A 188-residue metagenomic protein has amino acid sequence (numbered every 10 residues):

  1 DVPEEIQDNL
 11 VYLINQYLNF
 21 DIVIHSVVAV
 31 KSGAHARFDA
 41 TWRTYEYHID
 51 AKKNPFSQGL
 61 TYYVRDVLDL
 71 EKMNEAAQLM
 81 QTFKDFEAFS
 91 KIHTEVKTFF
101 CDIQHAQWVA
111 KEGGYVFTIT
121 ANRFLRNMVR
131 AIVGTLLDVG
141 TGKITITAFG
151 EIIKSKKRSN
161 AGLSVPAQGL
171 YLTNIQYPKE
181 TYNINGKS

Functional and structural regions predicted by a protein language model:
D1-S188: Structured-RNA-binding interfaces characteristic of tRNA pseudouridine synthases
